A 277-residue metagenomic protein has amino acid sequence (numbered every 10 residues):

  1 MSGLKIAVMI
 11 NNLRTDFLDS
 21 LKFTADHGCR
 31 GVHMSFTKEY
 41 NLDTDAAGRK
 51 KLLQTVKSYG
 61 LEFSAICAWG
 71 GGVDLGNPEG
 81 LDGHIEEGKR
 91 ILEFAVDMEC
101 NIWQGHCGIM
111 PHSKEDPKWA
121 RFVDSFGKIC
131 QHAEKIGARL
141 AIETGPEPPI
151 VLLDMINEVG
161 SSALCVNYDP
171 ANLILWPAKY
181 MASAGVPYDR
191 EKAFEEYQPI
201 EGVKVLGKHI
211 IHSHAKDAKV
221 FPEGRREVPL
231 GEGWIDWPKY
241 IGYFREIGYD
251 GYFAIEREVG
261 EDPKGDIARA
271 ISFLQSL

Functional and structural regions predicted by a protein language model:
M1-D16: Boundary/entry segment of secreted carbohydrate-active catalytic domains
G3-A7, G31-H33, G60-A65, C100-Q104 (+4 more regions): Structural preference for beta-strand elements that scaffold enzyme active sites
L13-T24, G80-E93, E195-V203, W237: Short, acidic/polar
D19, T55-S58, E62, D74-Y168 (+1 more regions): Active-site acidic/histidine proton-transfer and metal-coordination neighborhood in alpha/beta enzyme cores
L21-H27, D43-A65, K89-E99, Q131-K135 (+3 more regions): Acidic (Asp/Glu)-rich catalytic clusters
T24, V32, V56, A95 (+7 more regions): Conserved, mostly hydrophobic/aromatic
V32, I66, D124-W234: Acidic/histidine-rich catalytic cores of soluble enzymes
H33-K57, C107-K114: Glycine-rich, proline-tolerant flexible connector loops at the mouths of alpha/beta enzymes
